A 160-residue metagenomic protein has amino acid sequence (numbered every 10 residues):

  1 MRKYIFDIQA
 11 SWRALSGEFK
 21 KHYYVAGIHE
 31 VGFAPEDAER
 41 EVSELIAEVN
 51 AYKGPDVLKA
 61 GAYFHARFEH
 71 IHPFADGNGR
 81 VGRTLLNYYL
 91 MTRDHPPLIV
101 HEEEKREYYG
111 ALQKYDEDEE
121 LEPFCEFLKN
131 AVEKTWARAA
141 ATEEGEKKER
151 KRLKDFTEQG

Functional and structural regions predicted by a protein language model:
M1-G160: FIC/Doc superfamily catalytic core
